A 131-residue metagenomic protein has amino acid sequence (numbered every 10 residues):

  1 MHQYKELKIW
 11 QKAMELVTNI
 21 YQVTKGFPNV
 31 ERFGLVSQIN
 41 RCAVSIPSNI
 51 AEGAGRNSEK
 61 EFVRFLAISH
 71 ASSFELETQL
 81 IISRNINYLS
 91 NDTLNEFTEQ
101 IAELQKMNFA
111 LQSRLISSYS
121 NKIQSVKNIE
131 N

Functional and structural regions predicted by a protein language model:
M1-N131: Short, C-terminally biased terminal segments at protein or domain edges
